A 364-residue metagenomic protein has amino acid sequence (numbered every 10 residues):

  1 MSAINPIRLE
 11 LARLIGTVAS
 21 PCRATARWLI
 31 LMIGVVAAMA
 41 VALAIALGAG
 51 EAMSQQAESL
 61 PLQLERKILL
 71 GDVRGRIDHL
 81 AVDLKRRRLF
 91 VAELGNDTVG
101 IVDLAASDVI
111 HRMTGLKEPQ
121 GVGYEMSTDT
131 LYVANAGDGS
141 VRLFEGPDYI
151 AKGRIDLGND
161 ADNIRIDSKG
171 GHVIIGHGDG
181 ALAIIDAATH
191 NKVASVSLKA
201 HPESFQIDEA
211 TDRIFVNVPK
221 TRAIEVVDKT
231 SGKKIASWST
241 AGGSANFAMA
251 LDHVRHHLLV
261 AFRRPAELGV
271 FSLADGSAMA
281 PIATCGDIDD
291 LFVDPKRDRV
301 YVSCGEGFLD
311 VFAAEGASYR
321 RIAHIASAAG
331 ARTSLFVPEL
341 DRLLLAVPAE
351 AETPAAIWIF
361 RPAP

Functional and structural regions predicted by a protein language model:
M1-A26: N-terminal secretory signal peptides that target proteins for export/translocation
L9-L14, L29-L31, L43, L47: Leucine-biased recognition of intrinsically disordered, low-complexity hydrophobic segments
G16-V18, R23, M32, V36 (+1 more regions): Predominantly soluble domains enriched in secretory-pathway, periplasmic, or organellar proteins
